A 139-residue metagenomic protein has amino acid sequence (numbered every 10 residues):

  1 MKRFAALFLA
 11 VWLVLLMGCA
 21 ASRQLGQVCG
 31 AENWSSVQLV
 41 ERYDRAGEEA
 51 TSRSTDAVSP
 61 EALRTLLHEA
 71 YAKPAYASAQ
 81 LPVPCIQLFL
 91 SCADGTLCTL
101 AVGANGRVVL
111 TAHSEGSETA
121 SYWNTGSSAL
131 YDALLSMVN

Functional and structural regions predicted by a protein language model:
M1-G18: Sec-dependent bacterial lipoprotein signal peptides
A5, C19-N139: Function-determining sites in protein domains
